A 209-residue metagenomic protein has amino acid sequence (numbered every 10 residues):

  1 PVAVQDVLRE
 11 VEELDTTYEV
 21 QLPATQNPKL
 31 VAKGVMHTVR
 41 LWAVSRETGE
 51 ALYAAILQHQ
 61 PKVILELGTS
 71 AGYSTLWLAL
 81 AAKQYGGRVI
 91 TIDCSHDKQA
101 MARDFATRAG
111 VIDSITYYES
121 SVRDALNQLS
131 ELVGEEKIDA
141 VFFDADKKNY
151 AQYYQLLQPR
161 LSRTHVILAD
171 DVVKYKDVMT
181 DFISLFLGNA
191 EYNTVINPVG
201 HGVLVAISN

Functional and structural regions predicted by a protein language model:
P1-F142, K147-V166, V172-N209: A short alpha-helical cap/connector motif
